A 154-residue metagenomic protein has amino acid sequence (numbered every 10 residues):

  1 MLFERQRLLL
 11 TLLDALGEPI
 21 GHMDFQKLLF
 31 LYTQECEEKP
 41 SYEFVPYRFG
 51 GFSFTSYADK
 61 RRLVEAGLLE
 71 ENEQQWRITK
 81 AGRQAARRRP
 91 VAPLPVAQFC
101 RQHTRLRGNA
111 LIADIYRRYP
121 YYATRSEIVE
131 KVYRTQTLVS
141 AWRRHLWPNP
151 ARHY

Functional and structural regions predicted by a protein language model:
M1-Y154: Domain-edge interaction signal
